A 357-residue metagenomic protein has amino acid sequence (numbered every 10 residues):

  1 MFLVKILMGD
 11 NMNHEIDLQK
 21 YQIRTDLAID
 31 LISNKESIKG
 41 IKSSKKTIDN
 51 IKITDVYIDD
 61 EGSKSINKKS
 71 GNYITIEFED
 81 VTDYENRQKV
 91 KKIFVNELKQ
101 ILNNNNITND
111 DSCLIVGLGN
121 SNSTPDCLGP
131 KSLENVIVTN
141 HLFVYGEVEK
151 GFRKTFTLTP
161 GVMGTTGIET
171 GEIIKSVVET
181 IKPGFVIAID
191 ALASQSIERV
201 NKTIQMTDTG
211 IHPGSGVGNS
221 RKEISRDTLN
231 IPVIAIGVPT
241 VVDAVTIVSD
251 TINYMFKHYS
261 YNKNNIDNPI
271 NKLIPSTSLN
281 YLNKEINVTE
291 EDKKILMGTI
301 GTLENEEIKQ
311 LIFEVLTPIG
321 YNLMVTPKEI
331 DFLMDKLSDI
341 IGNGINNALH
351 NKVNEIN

Functional and structural regions predicted by a protein language model:
I6-S70: N-terminal amphipathic/basic leader segments beginning at the initiator methionine
S65-I93: Helix-enriched interaction subdomains in cytosolic or periplasmic regions, typified by TIR/SEFIR signaling/NADase cores
T75-E79, S112-S123, T157-G161: Short glycine-rich or small-residue beta-strand-to-loop segments that form or flank ligand, phosphate, metal/Fe-S
C113, G184-F185, V233: Conserved acidic residues
L118-D126, G164, A191-Q195: Gly/Ser/Thr-rich loops at beta-strand to alpha-helix junctions that form or flank small-molecule/cofactor-binding
N120-R153, T157: Glycine-rich phosphate/diphosphate-binding loop of Rossmann-like nucleotide-binding domains
K150-V178: A structural-propensity feature for long, helix-poor, extended segments
L158-T159, A188-I356: A structural signal for small-residue-enriched, beta-sheet-centric alpha/beta enzyme cores and oligomeric scaffold folds
